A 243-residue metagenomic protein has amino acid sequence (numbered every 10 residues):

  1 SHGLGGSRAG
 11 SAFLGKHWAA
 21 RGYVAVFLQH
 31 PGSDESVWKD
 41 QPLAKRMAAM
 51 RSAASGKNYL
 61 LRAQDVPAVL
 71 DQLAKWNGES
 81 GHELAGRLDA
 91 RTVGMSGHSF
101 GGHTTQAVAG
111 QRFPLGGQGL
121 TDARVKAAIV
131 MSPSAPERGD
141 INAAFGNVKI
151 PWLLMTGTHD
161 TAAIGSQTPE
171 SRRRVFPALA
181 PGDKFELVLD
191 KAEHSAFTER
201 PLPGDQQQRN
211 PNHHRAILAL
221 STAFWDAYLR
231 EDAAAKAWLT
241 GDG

Functional and structural regions predicted by a protein language model:
S1-W38, E137-R138, T161-G165: Short substrate-entry loop that stabilizes the transition state in hydrolases
G3, S99, S132: Catalytic nucleophile serine of serine hydrolases, specifically the conserved "nucleophile elbow" pentapeptide
Q41-A90, A107: Alpha/beta-hydrolase active-site loop
S52-K57, G139-I141, G204-R215: Active-site rim elements
T92-G94, I129: Residue in the alpha/beta-hydrolase core beta-strand immediately N-terminal to the catalytic nucleophile
G97-G101, T105: Gly/Ala-rich beta-loop-alpha elbow adjacent to hydrolase catalytic centers
G117-K191: The feature captures the conserved acid-bearing segment of alpha/beta-hydrolase catalytic domains
D190-G243: Alpha/beta-hydrolase-fold serine-hydrolase catalytic core, especially in secreted/extracellular enzymes
